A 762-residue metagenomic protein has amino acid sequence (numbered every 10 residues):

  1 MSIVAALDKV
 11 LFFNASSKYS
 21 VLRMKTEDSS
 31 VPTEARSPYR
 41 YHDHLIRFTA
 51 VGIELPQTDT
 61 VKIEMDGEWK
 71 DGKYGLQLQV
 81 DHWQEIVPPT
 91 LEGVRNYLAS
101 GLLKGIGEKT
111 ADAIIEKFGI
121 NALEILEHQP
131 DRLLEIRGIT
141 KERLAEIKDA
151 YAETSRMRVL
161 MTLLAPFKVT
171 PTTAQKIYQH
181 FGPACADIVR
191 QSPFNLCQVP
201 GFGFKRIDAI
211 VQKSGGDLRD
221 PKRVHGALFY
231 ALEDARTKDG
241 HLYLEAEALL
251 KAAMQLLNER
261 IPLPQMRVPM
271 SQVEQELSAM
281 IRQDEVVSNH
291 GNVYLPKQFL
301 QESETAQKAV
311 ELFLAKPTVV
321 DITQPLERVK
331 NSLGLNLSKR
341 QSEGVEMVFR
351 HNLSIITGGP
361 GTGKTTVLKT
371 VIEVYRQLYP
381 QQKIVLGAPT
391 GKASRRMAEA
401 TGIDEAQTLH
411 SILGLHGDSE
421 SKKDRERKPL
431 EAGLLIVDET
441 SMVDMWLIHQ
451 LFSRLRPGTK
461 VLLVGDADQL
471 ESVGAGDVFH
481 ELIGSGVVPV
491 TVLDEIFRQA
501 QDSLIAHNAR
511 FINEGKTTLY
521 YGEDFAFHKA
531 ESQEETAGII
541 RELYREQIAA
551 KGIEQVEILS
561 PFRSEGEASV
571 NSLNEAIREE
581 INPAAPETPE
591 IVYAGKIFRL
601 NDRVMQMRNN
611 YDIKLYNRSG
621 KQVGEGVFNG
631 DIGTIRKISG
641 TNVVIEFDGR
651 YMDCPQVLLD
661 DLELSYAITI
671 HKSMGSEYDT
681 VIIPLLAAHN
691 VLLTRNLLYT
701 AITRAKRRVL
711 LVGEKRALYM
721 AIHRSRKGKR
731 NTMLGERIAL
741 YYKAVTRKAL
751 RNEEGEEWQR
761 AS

Functional and structural regions predicted by a protein language model:
M1-D321, A761-S762: Accessory, non-ATPase domains that flank or precede helicase/AAA+ motor cores in DNA-metabolism machines
V10, M65, Q606-M607, I635 (+1 more regions): A generic structural signal for residues embedded in beta-strands
Q57-V61, L455, F598, V627: Short, well-ordered loop/turn sites that connect or cap secondary structure elements
A145, S288-G359, K369-I372: Pre-Walker A segment
S342-V345, F349-G522, R716: ASCE P-loop NTPase helicase motor core
A467-E625, Y741, E757-R760: Conserved helicase motor core of P-loop NTPases
R618, N629-S762: C-terminal accessory regions
